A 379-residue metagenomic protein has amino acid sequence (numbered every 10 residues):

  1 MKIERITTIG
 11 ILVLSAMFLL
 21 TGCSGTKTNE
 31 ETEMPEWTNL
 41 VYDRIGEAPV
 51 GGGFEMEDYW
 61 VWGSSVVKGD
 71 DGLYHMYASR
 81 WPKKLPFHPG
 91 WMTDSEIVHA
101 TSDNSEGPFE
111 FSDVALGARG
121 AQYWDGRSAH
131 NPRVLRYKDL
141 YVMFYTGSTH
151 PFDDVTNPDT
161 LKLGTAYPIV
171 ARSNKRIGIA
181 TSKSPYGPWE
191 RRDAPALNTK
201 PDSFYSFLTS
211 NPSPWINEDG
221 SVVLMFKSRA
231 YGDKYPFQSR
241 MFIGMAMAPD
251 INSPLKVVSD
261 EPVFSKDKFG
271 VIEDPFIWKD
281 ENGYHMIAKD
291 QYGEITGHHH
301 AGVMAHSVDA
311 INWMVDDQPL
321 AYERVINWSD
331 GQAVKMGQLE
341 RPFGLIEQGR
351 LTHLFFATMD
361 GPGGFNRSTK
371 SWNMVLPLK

Functional and structural regions predicted by a protein language model:
K2-I11: Bacterial N-terminal signal peptides that target proteins for export
G10-T21: Bacterial N-terminal signal peptides
C23-K379: Carbohydrate-active catalytic/glycan-binding domains of CAZyme proteins, especially the secreted or lumenal ectodomains
